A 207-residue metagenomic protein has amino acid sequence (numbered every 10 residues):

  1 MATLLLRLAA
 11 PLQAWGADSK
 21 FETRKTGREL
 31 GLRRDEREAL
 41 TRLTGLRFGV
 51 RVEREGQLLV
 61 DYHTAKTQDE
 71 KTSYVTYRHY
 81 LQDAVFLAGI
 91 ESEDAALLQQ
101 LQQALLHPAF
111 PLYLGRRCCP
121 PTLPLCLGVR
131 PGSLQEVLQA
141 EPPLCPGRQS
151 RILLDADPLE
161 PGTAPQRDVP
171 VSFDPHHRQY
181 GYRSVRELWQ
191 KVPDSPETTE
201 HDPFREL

Functional and structural regions predicted by a protein language model:
M1-K66: Glycine/small-residue-rich interface belts in oligomeric ring/scaffold proteins and their assembly partners
G45-L207: Internal, well-folded beta-alpha domain core
